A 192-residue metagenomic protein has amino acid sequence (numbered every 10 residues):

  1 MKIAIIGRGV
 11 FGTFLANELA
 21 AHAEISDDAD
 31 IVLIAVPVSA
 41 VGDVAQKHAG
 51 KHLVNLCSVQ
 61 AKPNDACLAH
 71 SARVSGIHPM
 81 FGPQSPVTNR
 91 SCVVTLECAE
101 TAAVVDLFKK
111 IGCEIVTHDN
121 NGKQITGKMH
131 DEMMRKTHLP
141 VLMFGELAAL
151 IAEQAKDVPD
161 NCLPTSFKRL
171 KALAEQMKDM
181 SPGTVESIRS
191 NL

Functional and structural regions predicted by a protein language model:
M1-I31: NAD(P)+-binding Rossmann beta1-loop-alpha1 motif at the extreme N-terminus of oxidoreductases
G12-F14, V41, A61-K62: Short glycine/serine/threonine-rich phosphate/pyrophosphate-binding segments that cradle anionic phosphate groups
S26-K47: Rossmann-like NAD(P)-binding element
A49-H52, S71-A72: A short helix->loop->beta-strand "cap" motif at the edges of active sites that frequently abuts
V59-E114, D119-G122: Rossmann-fold dinucleotide-binding core
E114-L192: An accessory alpha-helical subdomain
